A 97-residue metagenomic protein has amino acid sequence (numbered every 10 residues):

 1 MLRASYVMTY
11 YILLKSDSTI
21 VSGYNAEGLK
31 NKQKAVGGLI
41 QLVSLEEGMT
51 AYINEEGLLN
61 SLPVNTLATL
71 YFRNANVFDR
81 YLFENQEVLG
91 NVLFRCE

Functional and structural regions predicted by a protein language model:
L2-E97: Detector for the mature cores of small, proteolytically processed and post-translationally modified peptide effectors
